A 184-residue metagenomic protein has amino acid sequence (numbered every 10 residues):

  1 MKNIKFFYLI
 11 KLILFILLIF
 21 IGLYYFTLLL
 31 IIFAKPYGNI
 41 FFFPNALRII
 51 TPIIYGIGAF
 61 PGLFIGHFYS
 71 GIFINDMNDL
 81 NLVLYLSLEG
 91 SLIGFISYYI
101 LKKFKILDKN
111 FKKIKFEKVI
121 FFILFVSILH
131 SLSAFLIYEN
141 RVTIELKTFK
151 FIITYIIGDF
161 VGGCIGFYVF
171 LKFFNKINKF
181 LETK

Functional and structural regions predicted by a protein language model:
K2-A34, R48-I57, G62-N140, F167 (+2 more regions): Short helix-perturbing small/polar motifs within transmembrane alpha-helices
K35-G38, L80-Y85, L146-I157: Non-cytosolic membrane-interface motifs at loop->transmembrane helix junctions
E89, K150-G166, F170: Alpha-helical transmembrane segments that form the membrane-embedded catalytic/substrate-binding core of multi-pass
R141-E145: Membrane-helix boundary connector in multi-pass membrane proteins
E182-K184: Short, conserved aromatic-histidine micro-motifs
